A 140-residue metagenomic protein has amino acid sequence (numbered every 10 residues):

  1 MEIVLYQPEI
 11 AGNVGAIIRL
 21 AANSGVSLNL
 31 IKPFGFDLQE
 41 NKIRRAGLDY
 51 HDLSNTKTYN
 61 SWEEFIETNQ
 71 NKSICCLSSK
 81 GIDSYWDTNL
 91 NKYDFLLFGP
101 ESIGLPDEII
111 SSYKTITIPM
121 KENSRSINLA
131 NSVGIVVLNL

Functional and structural regions predicted by a protein language model:
M1-L140: Post-transcriptional modification and biogenesis factors for structured RNAs of the translation apparatus
